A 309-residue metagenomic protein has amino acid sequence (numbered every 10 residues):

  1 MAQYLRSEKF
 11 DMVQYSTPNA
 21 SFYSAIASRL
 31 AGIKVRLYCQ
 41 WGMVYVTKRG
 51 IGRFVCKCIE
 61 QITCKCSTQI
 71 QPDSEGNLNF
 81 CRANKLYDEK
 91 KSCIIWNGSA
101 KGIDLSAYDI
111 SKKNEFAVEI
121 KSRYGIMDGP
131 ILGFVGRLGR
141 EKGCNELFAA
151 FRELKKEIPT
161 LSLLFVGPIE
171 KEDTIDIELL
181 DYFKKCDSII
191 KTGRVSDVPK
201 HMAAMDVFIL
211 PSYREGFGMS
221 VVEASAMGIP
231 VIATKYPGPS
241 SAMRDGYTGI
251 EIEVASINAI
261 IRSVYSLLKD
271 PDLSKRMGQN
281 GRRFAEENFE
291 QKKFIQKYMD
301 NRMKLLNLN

Functional and structural regions predicted by a protein language model:
Y15-S21: Short His-centered aromatic/hydrophobic patch
Q61, K65-N114, I126: Donor nucleotide-sugar binding/catalytic pocket of nucleotide-sugar-dependent glycosyltransferases
S99, V135, E141, S162-I175: Glycosyltransferase donor-sugar binding loop
P130, F134-E153, N258: A conserved mid-protein helix/loop that constitutes part of the nucleotide-sugar donor-binding site
L164-D187, L273: Short, structured helix-loop element that forms part of the nucleotide-activated donor/catalytic region
R194, Y213: Aromatic "clamp/platform" in nucleotide-sugar-dependent glycosyltransferases that forms part of the donor/acceptor
P230-A233, M243: Short hydrophobic beta-strand element within catalytic cores of glycosyltransferases and related nucleotide-activated
D245-G246, I250-I257, S266-P271: Conserved acidic donor-binding segment of nucleotide-sugar-dependent glycosyltransferases
